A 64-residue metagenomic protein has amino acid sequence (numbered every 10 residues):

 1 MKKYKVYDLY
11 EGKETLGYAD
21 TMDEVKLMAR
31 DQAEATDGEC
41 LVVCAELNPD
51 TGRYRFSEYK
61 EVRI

Functional and structural regions predicted by a protein language model:
M1-T15: Short aromatic-glycine-(Arg/Gly/Cys) micro-motifs in beta-strand/loop hairpins
D31-I64: Short, mixed-charge low-complexity intrinsically disordered segments
